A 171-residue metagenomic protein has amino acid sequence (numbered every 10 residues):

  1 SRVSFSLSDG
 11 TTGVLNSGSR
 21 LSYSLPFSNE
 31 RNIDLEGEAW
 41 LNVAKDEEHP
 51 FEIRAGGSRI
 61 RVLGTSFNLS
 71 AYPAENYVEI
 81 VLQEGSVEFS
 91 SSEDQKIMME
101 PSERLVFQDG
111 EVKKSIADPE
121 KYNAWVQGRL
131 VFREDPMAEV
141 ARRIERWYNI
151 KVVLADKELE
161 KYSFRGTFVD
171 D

Functional and structural regions predicted by a protein language model:
S1-D171: A residue-level detector for the "anchor" residue at the start of short, highly conserved motifs
